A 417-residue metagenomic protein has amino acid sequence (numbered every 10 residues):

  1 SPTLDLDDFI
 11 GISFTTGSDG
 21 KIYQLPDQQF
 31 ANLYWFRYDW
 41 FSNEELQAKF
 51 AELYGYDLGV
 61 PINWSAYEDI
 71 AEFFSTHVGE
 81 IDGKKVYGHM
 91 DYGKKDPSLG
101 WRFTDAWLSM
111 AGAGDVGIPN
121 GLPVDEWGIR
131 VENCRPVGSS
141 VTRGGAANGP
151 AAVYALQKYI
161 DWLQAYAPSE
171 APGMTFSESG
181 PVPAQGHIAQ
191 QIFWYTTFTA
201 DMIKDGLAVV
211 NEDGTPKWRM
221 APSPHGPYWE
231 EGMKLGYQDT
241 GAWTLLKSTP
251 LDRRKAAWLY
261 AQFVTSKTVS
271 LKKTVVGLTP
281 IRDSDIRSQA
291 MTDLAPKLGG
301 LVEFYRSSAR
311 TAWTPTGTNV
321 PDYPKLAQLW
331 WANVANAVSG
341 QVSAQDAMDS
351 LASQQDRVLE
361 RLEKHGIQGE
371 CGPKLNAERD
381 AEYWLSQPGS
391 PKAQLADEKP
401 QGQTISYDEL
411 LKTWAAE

Functional and structural regions predicted by a protein language model:
S1-F36, K217-S223, Q394-W414: Hinge/lid segment of periplasmic solute-binding proteins
S1-F9, K21-I22, N43-E45, K49-A51 (+3 more regions): Extracytoplasmic "Venus flytrap"/periplasmic binding protein-like
F9-Y56, E68, Y92-S140, L235-L246 (+1 more regions): Periplasmic solute-binding protein
T16, Q164-A167, G206-D285, T311-N319 (+1 more regions): Extracytoplasmic/periplasmic substrate-recognition and gating elements
I62-A66, E170-Q185: Short helix-initiation/N-cap motifs at beta->coil->alpha
A66-E72, S109-G173, S223: Glycine-centered hinge/linker elements that transmit conformational signals in sensory and ligand-binding systems
Y154-K158, L251-V264, L326, A347-S350: Short amphipathic alpha-helical coupling segments at ligand-binding clamshell hinges and other catalytic/signaling
P216-H225, V275-V338, K364, Q368-E398 (+1 more regions): Long, aromatic- and glycine/proline-rich binding clefts that accommodate carbohydrate-like moieties
